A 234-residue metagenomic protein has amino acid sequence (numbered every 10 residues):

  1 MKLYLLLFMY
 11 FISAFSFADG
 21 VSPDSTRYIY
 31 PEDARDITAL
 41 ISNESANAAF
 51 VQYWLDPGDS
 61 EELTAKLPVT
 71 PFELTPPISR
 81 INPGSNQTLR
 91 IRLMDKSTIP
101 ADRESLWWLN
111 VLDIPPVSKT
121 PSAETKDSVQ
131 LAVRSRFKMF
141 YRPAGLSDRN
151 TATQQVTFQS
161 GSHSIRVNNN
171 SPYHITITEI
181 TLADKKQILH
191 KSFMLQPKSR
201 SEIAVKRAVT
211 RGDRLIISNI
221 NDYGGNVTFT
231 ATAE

Functional and structural regions predicted by a protein language model:
K2-Y10: Sec-dependent signal peptide recognition, specifically the positively charged N-region followed immediately by
S13-F15: N-terminal signal peptide c-region/cleavage motif recognized by signal peptidases
A18-S42, D148-S160, S192: Beta-sheet-dominated interaction scaffolds and their linkers
I41-S45, I165-S171: Asparagine-centered strand-capping/turn motif at beta-strand->loop junctions
N47-L55, I175-I180: Short, hydrophobic/aromatic beta-strand segments
G58-P68, I177-T181: Short, basic/aromatic beta-hairpin or loop at an interaction surface
L63-S97, K185-G212: Intrinsically disordered, low-complexity Pro/Gly/Ser/Thr-rich segments with frequent PxxP/GP/PP motifs and embedded
D95-L146, G212-E234: Terminal connector regions
